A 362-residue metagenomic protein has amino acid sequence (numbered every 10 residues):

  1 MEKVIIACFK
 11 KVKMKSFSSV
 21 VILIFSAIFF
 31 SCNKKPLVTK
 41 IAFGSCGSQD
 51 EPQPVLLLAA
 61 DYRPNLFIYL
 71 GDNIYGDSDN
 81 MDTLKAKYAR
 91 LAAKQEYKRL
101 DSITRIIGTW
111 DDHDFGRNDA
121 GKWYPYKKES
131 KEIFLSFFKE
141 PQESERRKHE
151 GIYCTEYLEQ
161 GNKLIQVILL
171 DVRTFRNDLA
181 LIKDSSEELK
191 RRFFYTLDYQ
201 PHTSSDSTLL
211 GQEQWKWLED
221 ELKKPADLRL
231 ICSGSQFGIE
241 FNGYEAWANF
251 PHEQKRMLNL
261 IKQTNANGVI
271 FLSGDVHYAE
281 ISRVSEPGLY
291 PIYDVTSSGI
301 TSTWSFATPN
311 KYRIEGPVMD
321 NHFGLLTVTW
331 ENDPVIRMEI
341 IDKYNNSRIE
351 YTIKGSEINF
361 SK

Functional and structural regions predicted by a protein language model:
M1-P36: Bacterial Sec-dependent N-terminal signal peptides
C32-K362: Metal-dependent phosphoester/phosphodiester hydrolase catalytic core
